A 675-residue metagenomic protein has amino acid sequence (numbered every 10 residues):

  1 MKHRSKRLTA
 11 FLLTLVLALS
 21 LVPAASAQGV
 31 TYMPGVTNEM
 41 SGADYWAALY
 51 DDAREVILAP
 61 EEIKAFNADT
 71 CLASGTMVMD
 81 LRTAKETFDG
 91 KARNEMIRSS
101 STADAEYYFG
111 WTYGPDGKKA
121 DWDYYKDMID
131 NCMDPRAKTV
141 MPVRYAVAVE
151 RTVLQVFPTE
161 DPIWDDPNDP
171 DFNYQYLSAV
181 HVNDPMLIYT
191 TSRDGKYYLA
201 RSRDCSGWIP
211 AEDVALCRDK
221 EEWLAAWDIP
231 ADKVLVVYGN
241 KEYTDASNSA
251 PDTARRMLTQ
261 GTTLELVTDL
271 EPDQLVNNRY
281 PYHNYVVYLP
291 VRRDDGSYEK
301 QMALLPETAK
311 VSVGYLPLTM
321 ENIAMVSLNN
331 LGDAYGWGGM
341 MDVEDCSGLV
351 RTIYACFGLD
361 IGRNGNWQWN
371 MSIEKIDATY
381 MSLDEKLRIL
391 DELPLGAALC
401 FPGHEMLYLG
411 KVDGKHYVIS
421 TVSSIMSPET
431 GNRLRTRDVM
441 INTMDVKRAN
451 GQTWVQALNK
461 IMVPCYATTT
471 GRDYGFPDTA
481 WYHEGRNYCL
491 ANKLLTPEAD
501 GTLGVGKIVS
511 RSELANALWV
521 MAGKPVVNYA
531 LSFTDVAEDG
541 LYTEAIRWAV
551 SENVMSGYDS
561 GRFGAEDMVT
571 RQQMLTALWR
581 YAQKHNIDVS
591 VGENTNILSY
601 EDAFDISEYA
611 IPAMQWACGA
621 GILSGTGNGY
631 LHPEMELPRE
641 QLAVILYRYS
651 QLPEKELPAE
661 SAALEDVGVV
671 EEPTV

Functional and structural regions predicted by a protein language model:
L13-L21: Hydrophobic core
L21-G29: Sec-dependent signal peptide cleavage junction
G29-D44, A48, D204, E212-V236 (+3 more regions): Aromatic- and glycine-rich peptidoglycan recognition patches
G29-Q155, D161-D166, D171, L187 (+3 more regions): Boundary regions of SH3-family modules and the immediately adjacent low-complexity/disordered segments in eukaryotic
D165-V182, N248-Q260: SH3/SH3-like (including bacterial SH3b) beta-barrel domains that bind proline-rich motifs or cell-wall ligands
A179, I361-E429: ...with weaker cross-activation on analogous glycine-rich loops/strands in unrelated enzymes
S327, W337-Q368, R511, A515: Active-site nucleophilic cysteine motif
T470-E484, A491, L495-A515, W519-A545 (+4 more regions): Feature responds to low-complexity, polar/acidic, surface-exposed segments characteristic of secreted/exported proteins
